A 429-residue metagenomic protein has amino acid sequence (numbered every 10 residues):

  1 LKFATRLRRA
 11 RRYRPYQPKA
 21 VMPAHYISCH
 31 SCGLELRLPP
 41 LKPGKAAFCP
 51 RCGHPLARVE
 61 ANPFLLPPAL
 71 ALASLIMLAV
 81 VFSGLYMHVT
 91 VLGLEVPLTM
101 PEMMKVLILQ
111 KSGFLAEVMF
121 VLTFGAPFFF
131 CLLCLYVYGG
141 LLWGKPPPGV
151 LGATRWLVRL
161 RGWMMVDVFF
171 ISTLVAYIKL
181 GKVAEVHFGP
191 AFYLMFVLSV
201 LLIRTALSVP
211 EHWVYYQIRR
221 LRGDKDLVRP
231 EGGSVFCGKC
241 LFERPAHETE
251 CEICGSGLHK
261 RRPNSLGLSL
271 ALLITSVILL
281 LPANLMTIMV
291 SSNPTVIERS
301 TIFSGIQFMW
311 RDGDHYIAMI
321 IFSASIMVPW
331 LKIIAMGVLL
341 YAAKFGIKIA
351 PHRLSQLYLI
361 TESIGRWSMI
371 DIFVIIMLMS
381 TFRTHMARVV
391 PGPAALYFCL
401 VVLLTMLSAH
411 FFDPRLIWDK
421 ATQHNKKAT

Functional and structural regions predicted by a protein language model:
F3, L7, Y13-T429: Long C-terminal interaction/binding lobes of large macromolecular proteins
